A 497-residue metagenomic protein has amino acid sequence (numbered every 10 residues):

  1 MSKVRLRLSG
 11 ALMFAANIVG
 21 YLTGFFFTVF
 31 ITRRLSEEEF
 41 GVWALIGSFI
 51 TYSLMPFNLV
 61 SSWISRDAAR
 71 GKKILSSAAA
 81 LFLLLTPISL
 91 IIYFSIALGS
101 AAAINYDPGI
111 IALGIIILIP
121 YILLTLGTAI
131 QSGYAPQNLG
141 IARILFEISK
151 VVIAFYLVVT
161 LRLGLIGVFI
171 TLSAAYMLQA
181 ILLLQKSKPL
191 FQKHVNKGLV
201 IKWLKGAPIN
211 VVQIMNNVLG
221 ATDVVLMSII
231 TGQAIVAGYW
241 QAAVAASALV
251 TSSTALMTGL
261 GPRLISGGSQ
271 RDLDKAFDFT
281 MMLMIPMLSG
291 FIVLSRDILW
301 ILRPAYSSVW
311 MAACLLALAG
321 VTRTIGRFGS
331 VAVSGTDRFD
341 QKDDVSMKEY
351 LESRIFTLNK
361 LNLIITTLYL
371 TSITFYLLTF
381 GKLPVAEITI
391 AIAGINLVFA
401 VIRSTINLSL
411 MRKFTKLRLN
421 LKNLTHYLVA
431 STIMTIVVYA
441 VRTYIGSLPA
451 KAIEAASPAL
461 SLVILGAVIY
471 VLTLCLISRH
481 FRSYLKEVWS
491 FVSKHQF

Functional and structural regions predicted by a protein language model:
M1-K3, I111-A112, G140-I141, L165-T171 (+5 more regions): Interhelical loop/hinge segments that connect adjacent transmembrane helices in multipass membrane
M1-T23, I64, S76, L183 (+8 more regions): N-terminal membrane topogenesis motif
V4-L59, F94, I117, V151 (+5 more regions): Signature of the first transmembrane helix
L8-G20, I46, I50-A102, P108-I110 (+2 more regions): Membrane-water interface segments that mark the loop-to-transmembrane alpha-helix transition
L54-K72, S132, S247-R271, K275-M281 (+1 more regions): Helix-loop junctions and terminal segments of transmembrane helices in multi-pass membrane transport/translocation
F82-Q213: Hydrophobic transmembrane helix module of multi-pass membrane transport proteins
I141-P189, K205, Q241-S247, K360-T374 (+3 more regions): Hydrophobic alpha-helical transmembrane segments
S409, L419-K422, Y439-F497: Membrane-proximal transmembrane or re-entrant/amphipathic helices at the cytosolic face
